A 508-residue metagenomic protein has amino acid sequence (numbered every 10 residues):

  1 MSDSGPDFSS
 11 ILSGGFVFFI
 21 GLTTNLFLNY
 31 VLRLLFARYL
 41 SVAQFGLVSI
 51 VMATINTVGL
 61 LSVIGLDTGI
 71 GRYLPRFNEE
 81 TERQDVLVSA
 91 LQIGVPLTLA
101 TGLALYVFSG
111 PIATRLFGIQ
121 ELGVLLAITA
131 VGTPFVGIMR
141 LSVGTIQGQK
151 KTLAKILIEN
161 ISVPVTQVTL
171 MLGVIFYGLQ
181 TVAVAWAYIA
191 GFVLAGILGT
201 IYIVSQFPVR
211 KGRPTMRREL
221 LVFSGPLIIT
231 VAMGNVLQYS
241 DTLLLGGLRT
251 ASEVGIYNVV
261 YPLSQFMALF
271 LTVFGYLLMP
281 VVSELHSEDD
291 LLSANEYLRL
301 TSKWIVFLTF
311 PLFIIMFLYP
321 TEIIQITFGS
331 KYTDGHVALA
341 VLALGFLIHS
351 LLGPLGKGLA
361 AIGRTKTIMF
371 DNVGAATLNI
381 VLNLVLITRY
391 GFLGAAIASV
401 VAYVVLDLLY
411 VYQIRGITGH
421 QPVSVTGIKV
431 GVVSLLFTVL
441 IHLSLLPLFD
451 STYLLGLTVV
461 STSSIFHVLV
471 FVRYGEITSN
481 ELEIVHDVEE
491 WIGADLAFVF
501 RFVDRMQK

Functional and structural regions predicted by a protein language model:
S2-D7, G178-Y188, L198-Q238, V281 (+2 more regions): Interhelical loop/hinge segments that connect adjacent transmembrane helices in multipass membrane
D7-T68, V95-Y106, L126-A127, G132 (+5 more regions): Signature of the first transmembrane helix
S13-G14, G21-L22, I55-N56, L60-G110 (+3 more regions): Membrane-water interface segments that mark the loop-to-transmembrane alpha-helix transition
Y30-Q44, A113-R115, N235-M267, E284 (+3 more regions): Helix-terminus/linker motif at the lipid-water interface of multi-pass membrane proteins
Y73-Q92, I256-N372: Specific pore-lining/lateral-gate transmembrane helices of multi-pass inner-membrane transport and insertion machines
A127, E159-S205, V259-Y261, G374-N379 (+2 more regions): Hydrophobic alpha-helical transmembrane segments
F135-E159, V182, A343-A375: Membrane-interface junctions at transmembrane-helix termini in multi-pass inner-membrane proteins
H442-K508: Membrane-proximal transmembrane or re-entrant/amphipathic helices at the cytosolic face
